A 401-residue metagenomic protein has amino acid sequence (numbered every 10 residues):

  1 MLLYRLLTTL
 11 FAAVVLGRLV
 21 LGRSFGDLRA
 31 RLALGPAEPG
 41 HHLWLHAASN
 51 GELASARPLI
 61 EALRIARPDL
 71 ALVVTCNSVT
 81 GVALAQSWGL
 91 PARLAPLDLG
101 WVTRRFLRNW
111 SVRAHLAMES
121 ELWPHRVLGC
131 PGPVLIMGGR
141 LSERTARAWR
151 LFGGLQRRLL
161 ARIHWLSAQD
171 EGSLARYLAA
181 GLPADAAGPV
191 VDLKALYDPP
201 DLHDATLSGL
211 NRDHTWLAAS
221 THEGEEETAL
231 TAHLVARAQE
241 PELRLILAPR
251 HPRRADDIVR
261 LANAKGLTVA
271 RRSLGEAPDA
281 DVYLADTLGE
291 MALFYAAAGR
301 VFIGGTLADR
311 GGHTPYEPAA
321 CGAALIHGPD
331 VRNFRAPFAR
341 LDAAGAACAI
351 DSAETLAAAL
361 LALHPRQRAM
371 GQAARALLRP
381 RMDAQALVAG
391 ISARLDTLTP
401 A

Functional and structural regions predicted by a protein language model:
M1-L28: A transmembrane-helix-recognition feature enriched in membrane-embedded lipid enzymes and envelope glyco-/phospholipid
L19-L32, P36-L202, T221-E223, A236-P241 (+1 more regions): Active-site and donor-binding regions of nucleotide-sugar-utilizing enzymes
P39-W44, N211-W216, E226-T228, E242-R244: Charged active-site motifs of nucleotide-sugar-dependent glycosyltransferases
P58, A62, T75-S78, G224-M291: Donor-nucleotide binding loops and adjacent catalytic segments primarily of GT-B fold Leloir glycosyltransferases
W110-A114, D279-R310: Acidic donor-binding loop of glycosyltransferase active sites
R126, E225, E290, H313-T314 (+1 more regions): Conserved sugar-transfer catalytic core signal across GT-A, GT-B, and GT-C glycosyltransferases
I163, A296-R368, L377: Catalytic binding pocket for nucleotide-activated donors in carbohydrate/polymer assembly enzymes
P380-A401: C-terminal alpha-helical cap of glycosyltransferases
